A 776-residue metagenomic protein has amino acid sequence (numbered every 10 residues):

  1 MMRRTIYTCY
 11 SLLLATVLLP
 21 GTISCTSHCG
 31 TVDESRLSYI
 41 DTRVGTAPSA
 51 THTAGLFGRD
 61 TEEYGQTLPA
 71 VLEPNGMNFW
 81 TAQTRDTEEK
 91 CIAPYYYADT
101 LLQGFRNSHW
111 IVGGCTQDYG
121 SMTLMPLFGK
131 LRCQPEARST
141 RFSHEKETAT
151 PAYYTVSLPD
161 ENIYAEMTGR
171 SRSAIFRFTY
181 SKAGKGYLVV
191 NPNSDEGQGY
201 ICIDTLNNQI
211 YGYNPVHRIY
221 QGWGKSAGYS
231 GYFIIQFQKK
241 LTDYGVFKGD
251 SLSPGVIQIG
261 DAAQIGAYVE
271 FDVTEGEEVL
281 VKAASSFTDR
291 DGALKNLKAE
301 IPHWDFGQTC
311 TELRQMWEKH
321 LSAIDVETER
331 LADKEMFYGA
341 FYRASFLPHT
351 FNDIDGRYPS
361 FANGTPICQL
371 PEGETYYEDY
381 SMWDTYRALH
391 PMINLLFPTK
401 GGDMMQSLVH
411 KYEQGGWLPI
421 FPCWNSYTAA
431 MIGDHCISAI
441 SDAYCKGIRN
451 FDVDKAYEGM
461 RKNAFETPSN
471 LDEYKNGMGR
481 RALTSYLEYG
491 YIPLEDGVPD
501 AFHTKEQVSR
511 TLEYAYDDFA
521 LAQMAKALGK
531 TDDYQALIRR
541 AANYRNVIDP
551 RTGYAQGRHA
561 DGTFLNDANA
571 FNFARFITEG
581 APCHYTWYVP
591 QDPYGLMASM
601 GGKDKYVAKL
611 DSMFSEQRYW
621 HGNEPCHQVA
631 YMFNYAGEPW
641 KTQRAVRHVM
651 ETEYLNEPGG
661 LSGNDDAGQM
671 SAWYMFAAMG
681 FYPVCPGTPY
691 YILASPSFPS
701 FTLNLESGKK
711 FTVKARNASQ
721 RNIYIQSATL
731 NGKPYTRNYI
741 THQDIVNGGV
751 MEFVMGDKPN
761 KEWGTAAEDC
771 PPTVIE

Functional and structural regions predicted by a protein language model:
M2-L12: Bacterial N-terminal signal peptides that target proteins for export
S11-L14, L18-L19: Hydrophobic helical h-region of N-terminal Sec-dependent signal peptides in bacterial secretory/periplasmic proteins
L18-D33: Bacterial Sec-dependent signal peptides at the C-terminal "C-region" and cleavage site
C29-S438, Y444-L512, Q523-N546, T552-A555 (+7 more regions): Accessory carbohydrate-recognition regions in carbohydrate-active enzymes
D517: ATP-dependent phospho-/nucleotidyl transfer catalytic cores
P696-F698, Q720-Y724: Short coil-to-beta strand junction motifs in C2/discoidin
